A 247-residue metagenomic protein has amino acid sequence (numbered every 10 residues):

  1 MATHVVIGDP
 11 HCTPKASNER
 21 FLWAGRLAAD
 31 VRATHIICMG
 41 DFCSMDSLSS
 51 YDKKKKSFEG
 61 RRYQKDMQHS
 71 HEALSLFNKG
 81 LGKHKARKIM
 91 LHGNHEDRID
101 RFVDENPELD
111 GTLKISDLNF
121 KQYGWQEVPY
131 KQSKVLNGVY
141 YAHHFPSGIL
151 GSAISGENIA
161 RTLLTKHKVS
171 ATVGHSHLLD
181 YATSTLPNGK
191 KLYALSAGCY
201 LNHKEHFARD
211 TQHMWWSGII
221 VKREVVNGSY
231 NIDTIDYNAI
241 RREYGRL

Functional and structural regions predicted by a protein language model:
M1-S75: N-terminal active-site segment of His-dependent metallophosphoesterases
G8-H11, G40-C43, N94-E96, H144-P146 (+2 more regions): Active-site metal-binding loops of divalent metal-dependent hydrolases
L22-A24, K53-K56, N106-L109, P187-K191: Glycine-rich, phosphate-binding/catalytic loops in enzymes
I36, K88-M90, A194: Hydrophobic/aromatic residues located in beta-strands of well-ordered beta-sheets within soluble catalytic
S49-S50, D210-H213, Y244: Long, hydrophilic "mature protein body" segments
M67-T172, S176-P187: Conserved catalytic scaffold of divalent metal-dependent phosphoesterases
F145-I235: Conserved beta-sheet core of the metallophosphoesterase superfamily
D233-R246: Short, solvent-exposed aromatic-acidic interface loops
